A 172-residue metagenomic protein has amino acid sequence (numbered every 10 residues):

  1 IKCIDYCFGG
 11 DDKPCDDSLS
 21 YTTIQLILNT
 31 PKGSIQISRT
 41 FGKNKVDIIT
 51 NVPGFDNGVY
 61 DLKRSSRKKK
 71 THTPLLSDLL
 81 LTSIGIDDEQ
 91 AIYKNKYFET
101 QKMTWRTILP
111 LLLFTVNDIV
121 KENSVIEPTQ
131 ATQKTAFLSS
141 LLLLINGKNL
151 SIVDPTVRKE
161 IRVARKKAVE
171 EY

Functional and structural regions predicted by a protein language model:
I1-P14, K43-K45, F55: Phosphate-binding glycine-rich loops of NTP-binding sites
I4, R39, L141: Conserved RecA-like P-loop NTPase ATPase core
C7-D12, R39, L80-D88, A168: Hydrophobic, Leu/Ile/Phe/Ala-enriched alpha-helical segments that form helix-helix packing faces
G10-S38: Flexible phosphate/Mg2+-sensing switch loops adjacent to catalytic phosphate-binding sites
L19-L28, K96-F98, R158-I161: Short, glycine/charge-rich beta-strand/loop segments that flank catalytic centers and engage negatively charged groups
S34, N44-D47: Hydrophobic residues embedded in beta-strands of well-ordered beta-sheets
K43, T50-V153: Extended, charged alpha-helical "arm/stalk" segments used for dimerization and assembly in large NTPase-driven machines
G147-Y172: Long, non-membrane, amphipathic alpha-helices that form coiled-coils
